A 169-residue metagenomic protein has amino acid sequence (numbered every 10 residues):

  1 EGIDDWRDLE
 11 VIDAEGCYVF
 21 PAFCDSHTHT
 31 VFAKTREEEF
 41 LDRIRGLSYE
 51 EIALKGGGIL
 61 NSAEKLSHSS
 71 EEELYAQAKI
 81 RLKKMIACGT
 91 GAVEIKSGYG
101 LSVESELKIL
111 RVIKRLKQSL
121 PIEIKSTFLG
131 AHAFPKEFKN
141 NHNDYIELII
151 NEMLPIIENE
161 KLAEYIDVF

Functional and structural regions predicted by a protein language model:
E1-V19: Histidine-rich, glycine-flanked metal-binding segment
E10-I12, C24, T127: Hydrophobic/aromatic beta-strand patches that form the interior of the parallel beta-sheet core in alpha/beta enzyme
G16, H27, F40, G89 (+2 more regions): Divalent metal-coordination and catalytic microenvironments
C17-E39: Di-metal (Zn2+ and/or Mg2+/Mn2+) metal-binding site signature of metallo-dependent hydrolases with the MBL/beta-CASP
P21-F23, L54-A63, T90: Acidic/polar active-site rim loop that often engages polyanionic ligands
T35-N61: Flexible glycine-/small-residue-enriched beta->alpha junction loops that bind anionic phosphate/pyrophosphate groups
S62-Q77, K83, G91-F169: Metal-coordinating catalytic core of metallo-dependent amide/deamination hydrolases
